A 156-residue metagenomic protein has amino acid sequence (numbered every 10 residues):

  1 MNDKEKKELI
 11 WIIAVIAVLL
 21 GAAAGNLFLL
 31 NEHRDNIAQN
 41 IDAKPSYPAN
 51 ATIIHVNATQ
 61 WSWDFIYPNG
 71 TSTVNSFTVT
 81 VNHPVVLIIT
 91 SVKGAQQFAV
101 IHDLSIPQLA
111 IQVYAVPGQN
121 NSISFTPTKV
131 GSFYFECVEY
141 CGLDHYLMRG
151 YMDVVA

Functional and structural regions predicted by a protein language model:
M1-T78: Extracytoplasmic entry segments of secretory-pathway proteins
E5-H33, I111-A156: Extracellular/periplasmic metallocenter environments
I53, P84, A99-D103, S132 (+1 more regions): Exposed beta-strand and adjacent loop surfaces of beta-rich binding modules that mediate intermolecular recognition
A58, V79, I89, I106 (+3 more regions): Hydrophobic residues in beta-strands and at strand termini
T59-W61, N82-P84, T90-G94, P107-L109 (+1 more regions): Solvent-exposed coil/turn segments that connect beta secondary-structure elements in extracytoplasmic/periplasmic
P68-N69, T90-Q119, G150: Histidine- and aromatic-enriched segments that form or immediately flank copper-ligand environments
V79-P84, V116-N120: Solvent-exposed, conformationally flexible loop/turn segments
